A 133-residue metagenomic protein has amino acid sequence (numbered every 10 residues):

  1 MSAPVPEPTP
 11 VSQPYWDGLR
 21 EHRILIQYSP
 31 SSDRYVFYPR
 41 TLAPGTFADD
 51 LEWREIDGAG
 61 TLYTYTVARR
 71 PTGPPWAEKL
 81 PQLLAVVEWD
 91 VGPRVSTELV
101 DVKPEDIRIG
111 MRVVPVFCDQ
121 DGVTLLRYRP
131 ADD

Functional and structural regions predicted by a protein language model:
M1-I26, D121-L125, D132-D133: A broadly conserved sequence feature marking short terminus-proximal activation segments in nucleic acid-centric
Y15, E52-W53, A85, K103: Short, conserved secondary-structure segments in the cores of folded domains
E21-D57: Cys/His-rich short segments
D50-T61, I107-M111: Short coil-to-beta-strand transition motifs
A59-T61, Y65, V102: Residue-level recognition of beta-strand microenvironments
Y65-R70, C118-D121: Short, conserved beta-turn/loop elements at beta-strand boundaries and strand-helix junctions
E78-V95: Short, basic/aromatic beta-hairpin or loop at an interaction surface
D90-G92, S96-D133: Well-ordered alpha/beta subsegment
